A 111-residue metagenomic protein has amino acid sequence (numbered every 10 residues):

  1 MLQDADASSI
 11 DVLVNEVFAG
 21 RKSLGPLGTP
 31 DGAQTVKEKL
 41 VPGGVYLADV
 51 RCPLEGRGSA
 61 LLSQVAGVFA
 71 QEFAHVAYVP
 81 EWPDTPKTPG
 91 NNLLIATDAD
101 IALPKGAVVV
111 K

Functional and structural regions predicted by a protein language model:
M1-S8, V12, A19-R21: S-adenosyl-L-methionine
V14-N15, A48: Redox-cofactor binding/interface segments in oxidoreductases and associated redox assembly factors
A19-G20, R51-E55, P83: Short "lid" loop at the C-terminus of a central beta-strand within the Rossmann-like core of SAM-dependent
R21-G28: Glycine/threonine-rich flexible loop motifs
G28-P42: A short glycine-rich, Lys/Arg-flanked "PGG" loop and its adjoining helix->strand segment in the class I
A33-K37, R57-P80: Conserved Class I S-adenosyl-L-methionine
G43-V50: Conserved beta-strand signature within the Rossmann-like core of class I S-adenosyl-L-methionine
Y78-K111: Soluble small-group transferase modules, centered on the S-adenosyl donor enzyme superfamily
